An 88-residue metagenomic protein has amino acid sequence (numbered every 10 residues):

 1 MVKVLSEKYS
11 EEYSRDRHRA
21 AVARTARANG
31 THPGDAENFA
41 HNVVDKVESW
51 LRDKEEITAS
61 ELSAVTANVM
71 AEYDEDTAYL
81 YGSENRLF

Functional and structural regions predicted by a protein language model:
M1-F88: Long, C-terminal-biased catalytic regions of enzyme "large/alpha" subunits
